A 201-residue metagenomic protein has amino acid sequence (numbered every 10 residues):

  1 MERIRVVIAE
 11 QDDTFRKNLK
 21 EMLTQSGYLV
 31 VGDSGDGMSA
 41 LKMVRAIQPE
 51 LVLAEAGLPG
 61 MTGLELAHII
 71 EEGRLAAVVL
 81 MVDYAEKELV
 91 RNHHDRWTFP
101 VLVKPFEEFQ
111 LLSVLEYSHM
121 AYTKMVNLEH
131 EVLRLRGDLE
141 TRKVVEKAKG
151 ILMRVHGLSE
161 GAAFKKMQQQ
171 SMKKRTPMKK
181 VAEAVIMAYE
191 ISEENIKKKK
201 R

Functional and structural regions predicted by a protein language model:
E2-R3, Q48-E50, E72-V79: His-Asp phosphorelay/catalytic-motif detector in bacterial-type signaling
E2-T14, L19-L23, V52: Conserved acidic segment of CheY-like receiver
Y28-G35: Short hydrophobic/Thr-rich beta-strand motif most characteristic of the beta2 strand and flanking loop of CheY-like
G37-A40, E50-I69, A85-E86: Conserved phosphotransfer microenvironments
E65, V82-V101: Alpha4 helix (beta4-alpha4-beta5 surface) of REC/receiver domains from two-component response regulators
E88, F106-L115: C-terminal output helix
H130-R201: C-terminal output/effector regions of signal-responsive regulators
